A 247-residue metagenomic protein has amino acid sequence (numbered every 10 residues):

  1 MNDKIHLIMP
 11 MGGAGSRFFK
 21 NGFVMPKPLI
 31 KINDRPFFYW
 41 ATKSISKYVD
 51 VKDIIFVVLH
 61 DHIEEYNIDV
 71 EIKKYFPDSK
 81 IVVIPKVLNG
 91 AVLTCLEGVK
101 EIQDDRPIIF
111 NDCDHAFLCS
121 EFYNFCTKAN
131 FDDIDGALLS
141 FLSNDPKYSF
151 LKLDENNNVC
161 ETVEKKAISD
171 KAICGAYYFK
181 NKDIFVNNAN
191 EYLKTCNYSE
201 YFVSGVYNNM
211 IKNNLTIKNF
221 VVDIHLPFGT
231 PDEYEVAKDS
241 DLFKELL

Functional and structural regions predicted by a protein language model:
M1-M9, R17-F19, K31, R35-F110 (+1 more regions): Conserved N-terminal catalytic core of the sugar/cofactor nucleotidyltransferase
D3-L7, I173-L247: Conserved alpha/beta core of the MobA/IspD/sugar-nucleotide pyrophosphorylase nucleotidyltransferase superfamily
F23-P28: Short alpha-helical oligomerization interface
L29, L151-L153, N219: A structural signal for short hydrophobic beta-strand segments in well-ordered beta-sheet cores
S44, E97, N124-F125, V206 (+1 more regions): Alpha-helical elements of Rossmann-like donor-binding domains used by nucleotide-donor carbohydrate transfer enzymes
K86-A91, P146, H225-P227: A short acidic, often aromatic-flanked loop/helix-cap motif at beta-alpha or helix-coil junctions that lines enzyme
D112-A116: The conserved acidic donor/metal-binding loop of glycosyltransferases
L118-C196: Conserved core of the sugar-phosphate nucleotidyltransferase
